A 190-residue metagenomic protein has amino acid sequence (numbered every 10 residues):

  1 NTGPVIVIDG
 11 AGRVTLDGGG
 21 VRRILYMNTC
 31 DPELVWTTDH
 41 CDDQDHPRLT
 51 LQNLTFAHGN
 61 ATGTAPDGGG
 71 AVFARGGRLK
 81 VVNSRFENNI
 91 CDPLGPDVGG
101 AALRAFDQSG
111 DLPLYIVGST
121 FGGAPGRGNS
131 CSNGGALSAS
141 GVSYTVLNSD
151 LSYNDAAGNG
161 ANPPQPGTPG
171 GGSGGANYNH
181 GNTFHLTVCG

Functional and structural regions predicted by a protein language model:
N1-V7, T15-Q52, N60-R78, P96-D97 (+3 more regions): Extracellular beta-strand-rich solenoid/capping regions of secreted or surface-exposed proteins that bind or remodel
D9-R13, H46-N60, R78-D92, G110-G128 (+2 more regions): Right-handed parallel beta-helix
G18-R22, N60-D67, I90-G99, P125-G135 (+3 more regions): Short glycine/acidic-rich loop motifs that flank beta-strands on beta-rich extracellular proteins
A71, G99-A102, Y115, N133 (+2 more regions): Ordered hydrophobic segments in well-structured contexts
